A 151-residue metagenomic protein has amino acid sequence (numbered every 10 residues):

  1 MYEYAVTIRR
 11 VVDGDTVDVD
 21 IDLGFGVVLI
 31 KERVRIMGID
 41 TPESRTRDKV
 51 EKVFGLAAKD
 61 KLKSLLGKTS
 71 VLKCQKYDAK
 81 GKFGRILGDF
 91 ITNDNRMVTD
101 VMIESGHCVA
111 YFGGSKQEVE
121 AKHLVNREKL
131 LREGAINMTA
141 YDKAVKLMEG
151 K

Functional and structural regions predicted by a protein language model:
M1-K151: Small beta-barrel nucleic-acid-binding modules, primarily SNase/OB-fold domains and secondarily Tudor-like barrels
